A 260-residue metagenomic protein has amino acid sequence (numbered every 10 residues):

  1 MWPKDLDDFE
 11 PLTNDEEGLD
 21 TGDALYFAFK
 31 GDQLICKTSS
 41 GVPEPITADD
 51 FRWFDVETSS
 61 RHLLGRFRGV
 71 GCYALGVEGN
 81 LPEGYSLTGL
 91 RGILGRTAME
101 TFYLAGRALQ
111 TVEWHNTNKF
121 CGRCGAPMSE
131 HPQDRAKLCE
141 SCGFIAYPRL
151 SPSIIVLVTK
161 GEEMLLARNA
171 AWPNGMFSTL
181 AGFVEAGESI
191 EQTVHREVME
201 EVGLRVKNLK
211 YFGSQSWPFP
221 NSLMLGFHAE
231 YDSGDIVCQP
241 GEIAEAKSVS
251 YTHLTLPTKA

Functional and structural regions predicted by a protein language model:
M1-T97: N-terminal alpha-helical interaction blocks
Y85-T111, H115-N118: A gly/proline- and charged-residue-enriched helix-loop-helix capping module
Q110-I155: Cys/His-rich short segments
K137-T179, R205-V206, A229: N-terminal strand-loop-strand
A171-W172, A186, I190: Glycine-rich phosphate/ribose-binding loops and adjacent secondary-structure elements that form binding surfaces
L180, V194, V198: Hydrophobic alpha-helical positions that pack around
Q215-P240: Active-site-adjacent beta-strand/loop module that shapes the phosphate/pyrophosphate-binding cleft
T252-A260: Conserved small/polar residues in nucleotide/adenosyl-binding loops
